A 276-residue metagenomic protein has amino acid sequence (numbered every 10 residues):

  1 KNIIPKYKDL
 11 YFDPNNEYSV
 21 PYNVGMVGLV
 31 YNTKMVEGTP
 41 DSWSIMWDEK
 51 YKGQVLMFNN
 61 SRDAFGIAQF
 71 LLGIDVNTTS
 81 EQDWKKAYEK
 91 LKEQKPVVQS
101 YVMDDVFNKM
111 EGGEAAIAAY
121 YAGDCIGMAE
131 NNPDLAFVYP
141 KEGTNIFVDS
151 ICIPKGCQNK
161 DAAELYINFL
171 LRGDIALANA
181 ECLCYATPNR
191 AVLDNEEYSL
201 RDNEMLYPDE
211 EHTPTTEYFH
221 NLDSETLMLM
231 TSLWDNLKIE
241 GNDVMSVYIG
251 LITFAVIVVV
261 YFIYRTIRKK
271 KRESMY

Functional and structural regions predicted by a protein language model:
K1-E114: Extracytoplasmic ligand-binding site segments that recognize negatively charged/polar headgroups
D13-N16, G127-Y139, R201-E204: Ligand-binding "clamshell"
V27, K34-E37, G53, S61-F65 (+5 more regions): Solvent-exposed loop/turn segments at secondary-structure junctions within structured extracellular/periplasmic domains
W43, V106-K109, C125, A163 (+1 more regions): Short, hydrophobic alpha-helical packing/hinge segments within bilobed ligand-binding/sensory domains
W84-E93, N131-C157: Periplasmic-binding protein-like
E111, I117-D134: A ligand-binding cleft/hinge motif common to bilobed small-molecule-binding domains
P154-P214: Mature extracytoplasmic/periplasmic domains
E211-Y276: Conserved C-terminal helix/tail region of periplasmic/extracytoplasmic solute-binding proteins
